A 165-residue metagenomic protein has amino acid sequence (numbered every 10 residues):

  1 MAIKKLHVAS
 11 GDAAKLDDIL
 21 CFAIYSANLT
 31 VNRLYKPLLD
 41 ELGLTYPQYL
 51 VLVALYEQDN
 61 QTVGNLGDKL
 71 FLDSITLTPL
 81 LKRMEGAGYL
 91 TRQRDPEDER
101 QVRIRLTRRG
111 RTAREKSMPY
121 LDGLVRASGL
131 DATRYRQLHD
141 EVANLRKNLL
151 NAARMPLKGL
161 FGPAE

Functional and structural regions predicted by a protein language model:
M1-D12, L130-E165: C-terminal regulatory/oligomerization modules of transcriptional regulators
M1-L42, R136, L160-F161: N-terminal leader segment of winged-helix/HTH proteins
F22-Y25, L29-T76: N-terminal helix-turn-helix DNA-binding core of bacterial DNA-binding proteins
A27, V31-L34, L70, A113-D131 (+1 more regions): Alpha-helical linker/hinge and terminal dimerization helices associated with HTH transcriptional regulators
V51-L55, L66-L70, L77, M84 (+3 more regions): Hydrophobic packing within well-folded, soluble alpha/beta domains
K82-A143: Charged, amphipathic alpha-helical coiled-coil/dimerization segments
